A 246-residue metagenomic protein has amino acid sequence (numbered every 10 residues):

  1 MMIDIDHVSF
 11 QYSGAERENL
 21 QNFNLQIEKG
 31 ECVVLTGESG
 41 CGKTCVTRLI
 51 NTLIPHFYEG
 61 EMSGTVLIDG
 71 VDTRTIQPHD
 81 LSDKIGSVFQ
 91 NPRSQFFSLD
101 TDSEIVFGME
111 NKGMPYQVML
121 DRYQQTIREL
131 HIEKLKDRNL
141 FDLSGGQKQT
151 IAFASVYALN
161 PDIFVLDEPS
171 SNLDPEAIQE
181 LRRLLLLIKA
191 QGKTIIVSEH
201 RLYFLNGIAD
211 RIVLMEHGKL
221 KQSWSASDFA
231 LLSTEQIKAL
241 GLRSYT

Functional and structural regions predicted by a protein language model:
T65-D80: ABC ATPase NBD Q-loop/coupling interface
Q117-L135: Conserved ABC ATPase "signature" region
N139-L143, Q147: Conserved ABC ATPase signature
F164-D167: Catalytic Walker B motif of ABC-type/P-loop ATPase nucleotide-binding domains
P175-A177: Helix N-cap at the start of a conserved alpha-helix in ABC-type nucleotide-binding domains
E199-H200: H-loop/switch region of ABC-family ATPase nucleotide-binding domains
K219-L242: Conserved beta-strand-loop-alpha-helix hinge in the C-terminal portion of ABC ATPase nucleotide-binding domains
